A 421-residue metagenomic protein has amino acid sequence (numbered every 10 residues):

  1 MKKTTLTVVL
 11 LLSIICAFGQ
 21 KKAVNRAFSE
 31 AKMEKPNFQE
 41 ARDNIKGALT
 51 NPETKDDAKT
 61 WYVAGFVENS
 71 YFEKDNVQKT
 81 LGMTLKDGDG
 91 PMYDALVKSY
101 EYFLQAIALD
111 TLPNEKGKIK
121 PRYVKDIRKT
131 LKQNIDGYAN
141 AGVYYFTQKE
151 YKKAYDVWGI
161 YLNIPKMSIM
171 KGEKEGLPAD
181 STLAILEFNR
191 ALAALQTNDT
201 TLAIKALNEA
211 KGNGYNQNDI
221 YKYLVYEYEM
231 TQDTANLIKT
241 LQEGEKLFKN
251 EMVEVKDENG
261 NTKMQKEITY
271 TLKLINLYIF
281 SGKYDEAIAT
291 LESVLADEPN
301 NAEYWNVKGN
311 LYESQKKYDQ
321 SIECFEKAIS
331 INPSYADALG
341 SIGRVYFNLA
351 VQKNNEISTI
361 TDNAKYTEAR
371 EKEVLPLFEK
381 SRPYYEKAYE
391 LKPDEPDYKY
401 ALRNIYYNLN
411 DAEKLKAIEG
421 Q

Functional and structural regions predicted by a protein language model:
Q20-K79: Start-of-domain marker
K55-D57, S168, L183, Q217 (+5 more regions): Residue-level recognition of tetratricopeptide repeat
T60, M170-G172, L186, I220 (+5 more regions): TPR alpha-solenoid repeat register
V67-Q148, K153-D156, I160, I164-A184 (+2 more regions): Short coil/linker segments at helix-helix boundaries
